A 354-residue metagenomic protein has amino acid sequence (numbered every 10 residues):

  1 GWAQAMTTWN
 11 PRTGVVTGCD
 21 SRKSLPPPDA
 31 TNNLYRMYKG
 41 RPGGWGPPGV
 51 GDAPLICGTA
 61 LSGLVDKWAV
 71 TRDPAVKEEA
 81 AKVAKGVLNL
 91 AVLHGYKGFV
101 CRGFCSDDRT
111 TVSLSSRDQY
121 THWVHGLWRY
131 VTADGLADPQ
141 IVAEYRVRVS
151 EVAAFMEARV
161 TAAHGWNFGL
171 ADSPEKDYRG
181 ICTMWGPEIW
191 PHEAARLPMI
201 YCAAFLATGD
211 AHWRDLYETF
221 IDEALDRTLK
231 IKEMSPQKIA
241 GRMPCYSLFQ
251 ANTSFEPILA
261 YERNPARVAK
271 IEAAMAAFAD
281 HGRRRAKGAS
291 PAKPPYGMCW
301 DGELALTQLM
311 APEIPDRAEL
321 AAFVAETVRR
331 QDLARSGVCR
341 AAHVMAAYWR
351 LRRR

Functional and structural regions predicted by a protein language model:
G1, P74-L90, G126, L136-R159 (+3 more regions): Extended, well-ordered alpha-helical scaffold segments
G1-A3, A133-A137, A251-R354: Terminal, non-catalytic domain-edge segments
G1-L55, A81-K82, G86-F104, P139 (+3 more regions): Low-complexity, Ser/Thr/Pro/Gly-enriched N-terminal "stalk/linker" regions
G51-W68, S116-V131, G186-F205, R242-Y261 (+2 more regions): Well-ordered alpha-helical segments within folded domains of soluble proteins
D66, N89, R129-T132, A158 (+9 more regions): Positions within ordered alpha-helical repeat solenoids
F104-T111: Asp-box/WD-like beta-propeller blade repeats and closely related beta-sheet repeat scaffolds
L114-C202: Aromatic- and glycine-enriched pocket-lining scaffold segments that form the walls of small-molecule binding clefts
E188-Q237: Beta-propeller domains
